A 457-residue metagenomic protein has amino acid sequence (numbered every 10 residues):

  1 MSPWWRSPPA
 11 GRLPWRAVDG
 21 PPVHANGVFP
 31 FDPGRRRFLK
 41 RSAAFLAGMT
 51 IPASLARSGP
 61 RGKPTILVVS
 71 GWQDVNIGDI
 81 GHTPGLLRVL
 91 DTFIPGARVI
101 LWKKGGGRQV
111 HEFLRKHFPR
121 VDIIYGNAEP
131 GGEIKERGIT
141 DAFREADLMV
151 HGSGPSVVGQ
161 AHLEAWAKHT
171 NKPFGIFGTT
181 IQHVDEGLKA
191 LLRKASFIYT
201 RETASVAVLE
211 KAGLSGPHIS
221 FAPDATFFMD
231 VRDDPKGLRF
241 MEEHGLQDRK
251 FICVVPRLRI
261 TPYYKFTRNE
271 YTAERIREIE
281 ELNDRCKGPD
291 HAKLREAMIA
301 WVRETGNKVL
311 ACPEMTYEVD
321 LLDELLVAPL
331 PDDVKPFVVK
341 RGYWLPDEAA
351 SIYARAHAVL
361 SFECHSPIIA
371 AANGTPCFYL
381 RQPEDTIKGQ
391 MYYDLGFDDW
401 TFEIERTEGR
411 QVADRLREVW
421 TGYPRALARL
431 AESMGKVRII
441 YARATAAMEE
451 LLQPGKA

Functional and structural regions predicted by a protein language model:
M1-G34: N-terminal secretory signal peptides
A10, R16, G20, L39-R41 (+2 more regions): General helical structural elements
H24-K40, A47-R61: N-terminal twin-arginine translocation
R41-G48, G59-A457: Active-site anion-handling motifs in enzyme catalytic cores
